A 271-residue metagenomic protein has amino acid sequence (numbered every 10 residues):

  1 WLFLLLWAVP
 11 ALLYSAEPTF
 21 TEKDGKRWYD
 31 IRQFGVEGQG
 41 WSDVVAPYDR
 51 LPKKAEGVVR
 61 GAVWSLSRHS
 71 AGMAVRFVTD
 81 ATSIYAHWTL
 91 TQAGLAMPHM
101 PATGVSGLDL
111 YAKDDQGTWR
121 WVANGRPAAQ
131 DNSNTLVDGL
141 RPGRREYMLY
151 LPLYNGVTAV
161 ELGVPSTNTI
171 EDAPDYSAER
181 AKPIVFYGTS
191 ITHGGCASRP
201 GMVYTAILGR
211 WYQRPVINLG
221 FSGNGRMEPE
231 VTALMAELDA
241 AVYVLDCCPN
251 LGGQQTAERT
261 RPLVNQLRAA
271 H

Functional and structural regions predicted by a protein language model:
W1-F3: Bacterial N-terminal signal peptides that target proteins for export
L5, L12-P183: N-terminal secretory targeting modules
P98-H99, C196-P200, Q254-A257: Short, solvent-exposed loop/turn segments at secondary-structure boundaries
A181-M202: Catalytic nucleophile-elbow at a beta strand-turn-alpha helix junction centered on a G-D-S/GDSL motif, marking
P183-F186, V216-L219, V242-D246: Structural recognition of the beta-strand scaffold that forms the well-ordered cores of secreted hydrolase catalytic
S190-G195, I217-G223, C248-Q254: Surface-exposed cleft-lining segments at the edges of enzyme active sites
T205-N218: Short helix-loop-beta junction
N224-H271: Alpha-helical cap/lid subdomain in secreted, periplasmic, or secretory-pathway luminal O-acyl-processing enzymes
